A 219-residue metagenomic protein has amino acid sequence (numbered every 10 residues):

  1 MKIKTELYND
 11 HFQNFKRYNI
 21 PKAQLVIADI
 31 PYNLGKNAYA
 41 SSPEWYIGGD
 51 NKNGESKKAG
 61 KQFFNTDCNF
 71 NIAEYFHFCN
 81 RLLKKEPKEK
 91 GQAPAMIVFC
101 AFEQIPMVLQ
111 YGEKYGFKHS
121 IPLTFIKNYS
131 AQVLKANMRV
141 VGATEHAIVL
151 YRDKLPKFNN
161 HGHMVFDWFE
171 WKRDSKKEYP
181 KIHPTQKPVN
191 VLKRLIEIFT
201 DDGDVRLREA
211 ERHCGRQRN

Functional and structural regions predicted by a protein language model:
M1-N219: Core catalytic lobe of class I
